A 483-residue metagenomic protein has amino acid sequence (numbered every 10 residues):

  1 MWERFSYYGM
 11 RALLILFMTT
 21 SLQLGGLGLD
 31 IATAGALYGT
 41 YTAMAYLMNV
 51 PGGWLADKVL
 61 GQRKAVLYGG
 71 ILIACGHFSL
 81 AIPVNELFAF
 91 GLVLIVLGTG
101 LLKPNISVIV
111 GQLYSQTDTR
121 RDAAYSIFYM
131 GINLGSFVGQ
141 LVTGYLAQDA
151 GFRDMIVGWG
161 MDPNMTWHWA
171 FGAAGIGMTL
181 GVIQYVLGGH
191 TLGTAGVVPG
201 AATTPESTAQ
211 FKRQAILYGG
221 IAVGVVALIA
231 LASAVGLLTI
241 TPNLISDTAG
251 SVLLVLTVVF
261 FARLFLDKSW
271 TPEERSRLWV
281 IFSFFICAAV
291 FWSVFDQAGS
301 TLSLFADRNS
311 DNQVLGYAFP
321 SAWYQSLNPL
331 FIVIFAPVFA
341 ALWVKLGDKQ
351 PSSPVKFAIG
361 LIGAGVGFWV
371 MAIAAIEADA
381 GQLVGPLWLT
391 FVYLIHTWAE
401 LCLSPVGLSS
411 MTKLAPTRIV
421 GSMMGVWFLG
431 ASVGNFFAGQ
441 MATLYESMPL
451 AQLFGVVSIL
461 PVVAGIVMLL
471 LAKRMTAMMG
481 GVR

Functional and structural regions predicted by a protein language model:
A12-T33, Q148, N243, A298-A322: Short amphipathic helix-loop junctions that connect adjacent transmembrane helices in Major Facilitator Superfamily/SLC
G35-A56, K103, F137-G139, T179 (+1 more regions): Central cavity-lining transmembrane alpha-helices of secondary-active solute carriers, predominantly the Major
M48-F78, I82-N85: Conserved MFS/SLC helix-loop-helix module at the cytosolic interface between two early adjacent transmembrane helices
K58-G70, D118, E274, K345-I362 (+1 more regions): Cytoplasmic membrane-interface "Motif A"-like loop-to-helix N-cap segments of 12-TM Major Facilitator Superfamily
I71-A89, I359-G381: C-terminal ends and interior cores of transmembrane alpha-helices in multi-pass membrane transporters/permeases
G76, L87-L102, F285, A380-C402: Hydrophobic core of transmembrane alpha-helices in multi-pass small-molecule transporters, especially MFS/SLC-type
Q116, A147-T301, R308-Q313, F339 (+2 more regions): Intracellular loop-helix junctions on the cytosolic face of multi-pass helical membrane proteins
D122-F152, A170-M178, Q325-I332, G421-A438: Glycine-rich segments within core transmembrane alpha-helices of 12-TM secondary carriers
